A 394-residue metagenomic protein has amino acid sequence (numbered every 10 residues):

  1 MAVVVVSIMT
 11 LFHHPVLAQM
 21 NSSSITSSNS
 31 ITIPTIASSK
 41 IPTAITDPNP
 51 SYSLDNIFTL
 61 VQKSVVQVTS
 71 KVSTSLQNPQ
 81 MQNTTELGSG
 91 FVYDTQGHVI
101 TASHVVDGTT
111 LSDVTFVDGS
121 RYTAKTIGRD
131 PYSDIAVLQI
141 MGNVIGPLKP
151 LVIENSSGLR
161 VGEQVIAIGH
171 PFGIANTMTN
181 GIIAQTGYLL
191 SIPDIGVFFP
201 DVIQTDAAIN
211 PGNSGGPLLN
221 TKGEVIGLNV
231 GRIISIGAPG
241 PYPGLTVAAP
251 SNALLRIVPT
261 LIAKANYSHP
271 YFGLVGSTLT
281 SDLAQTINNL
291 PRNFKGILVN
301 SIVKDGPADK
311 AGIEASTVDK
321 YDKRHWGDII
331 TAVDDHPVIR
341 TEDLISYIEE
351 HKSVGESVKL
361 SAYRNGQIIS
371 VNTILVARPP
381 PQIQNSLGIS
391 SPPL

Functional and structural regions predicted by a protein language model:
M1-T35, N56, K125, Q139 (+2 more regions): C-terminal recognition in membrane/secretory proteostasis and scaffolding
P15-P79, T95, A102, L111 (+2 more regions): N-terminal activation segment of mature serine protease catalytic domains
P42, S73-T74, V92-N176, H336-T341 (+2 more regions): Conserved active-site neighborhood of the chymotrypsin/trypsin-like protease fold
T46-I57, V72-Q96, S120-T123, K149-V152 (+4 more regions): A conserved glycine-rich beta-strand in the N-terminal activation segment of trypsin-fold
P48, Y52, T84-L87, I153-R160 (+8 more regions): Soluble non-cytosolic domains of exported or imported proteins
K63-V68, G90, G97-T101, A124 (+16 more regions): Terminal peptide-recognition signature
K71-S73, T95, T110, R129-S133 (+5 more regions): Short, conserved beta-turn/loop elements at beta-strand boundaries and strand-helix junctions
S75-L76, Q80-T84, T109-S112, I145-L148 (+4 more regions): Active-site loop architecture of trypsin-fold serine endopeptidases
